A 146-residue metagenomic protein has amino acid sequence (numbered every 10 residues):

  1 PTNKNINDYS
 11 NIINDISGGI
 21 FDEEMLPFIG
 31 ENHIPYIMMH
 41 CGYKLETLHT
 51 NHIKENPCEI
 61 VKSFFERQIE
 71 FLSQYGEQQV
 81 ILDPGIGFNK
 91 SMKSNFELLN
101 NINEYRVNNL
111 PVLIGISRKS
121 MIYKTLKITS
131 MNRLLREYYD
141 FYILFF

Functional and structural regions predicted by a protein language model:
P1-I6: Metal-dependent enolase-superfamily TIM-barrel catalytic cores that perform enediolate-based chemistry
Y9-Q74, N89-F146: Active-site-adjacent loop and "lid" segments of alpha/beta metabolic enzymes
I86: Active-site metal-binding loops of divalent metal-dependent hydrolases
